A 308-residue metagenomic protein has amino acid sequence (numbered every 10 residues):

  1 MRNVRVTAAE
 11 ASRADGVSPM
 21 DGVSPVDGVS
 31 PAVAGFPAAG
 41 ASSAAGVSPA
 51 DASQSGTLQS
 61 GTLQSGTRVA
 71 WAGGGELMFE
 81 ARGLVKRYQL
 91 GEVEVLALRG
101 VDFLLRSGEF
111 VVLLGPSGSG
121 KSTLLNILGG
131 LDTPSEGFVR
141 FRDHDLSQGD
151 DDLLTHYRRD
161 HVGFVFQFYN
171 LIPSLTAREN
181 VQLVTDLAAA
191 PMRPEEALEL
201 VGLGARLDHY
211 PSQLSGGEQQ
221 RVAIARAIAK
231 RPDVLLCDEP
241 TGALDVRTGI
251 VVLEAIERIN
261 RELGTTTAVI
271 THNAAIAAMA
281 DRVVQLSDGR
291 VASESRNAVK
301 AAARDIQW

Functional and structural regions predicted by a protein language model:
M1-S43, V47-R87, S293-W308: ABC-family P-loop ATPase nucleotide-binding domain
L77-L286, V291: ABC family nucleotide-binding domain
